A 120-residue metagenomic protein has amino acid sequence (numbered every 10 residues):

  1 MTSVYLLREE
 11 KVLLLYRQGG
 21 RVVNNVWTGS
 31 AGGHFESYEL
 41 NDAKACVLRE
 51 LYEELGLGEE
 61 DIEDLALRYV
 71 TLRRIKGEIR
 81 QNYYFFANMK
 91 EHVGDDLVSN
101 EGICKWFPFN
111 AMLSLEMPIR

Functional and structural regions predicted by a protein language model:
M1-S3, E9, G20: Acidic, metal-coordinating catalytic segment for phosphate/diphosphate chemistry, firing primarily on the Nudix
E10, V70-D95, K105, F109-N110: Active-site-adjacent beta-strand/loop module that shapes the phosphate/pyrophosphate-binding cleft
K11-Y52: Conserved Nudix-box catalytic region and its N-terminal flanking loop in Nudix hydrolases and closely related
Y16, R68-T71: Short hydrophobic alpha-helix segments
N25-W27, Y84, L97-R120: Nudix hydrolase/Nudix homology domain
K44, E78-I79, P118-R120: A structural signal for well-ordered alpha-helical scaffolds and beta->alpha junctions
G58-R68: A short coil-to-beta-strand element that immediately follows conserved catalytic motifs
